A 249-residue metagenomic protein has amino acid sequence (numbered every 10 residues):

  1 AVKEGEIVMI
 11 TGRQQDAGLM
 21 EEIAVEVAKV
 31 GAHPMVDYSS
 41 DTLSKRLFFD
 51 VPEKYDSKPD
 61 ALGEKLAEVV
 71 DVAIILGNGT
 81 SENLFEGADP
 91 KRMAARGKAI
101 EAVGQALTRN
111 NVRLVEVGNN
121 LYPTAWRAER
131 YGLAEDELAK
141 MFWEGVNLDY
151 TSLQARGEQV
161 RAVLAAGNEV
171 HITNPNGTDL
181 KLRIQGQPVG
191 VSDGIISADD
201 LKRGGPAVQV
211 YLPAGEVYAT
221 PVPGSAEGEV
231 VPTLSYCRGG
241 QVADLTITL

Functional and structural regions predicted by a protein language model:
A1-E227: Active-site bordering "gate/hinge" segments that shape substrate access to catalytic or cofactor-binding pockets
E229-L234: Tryptophan-anchored aromatic micro-motifs
Y236-Q241: Short loop/turn motifs at secondary-structure junctions and domain boundaries
V242-T248: Active-site and channel-lining beta-strand-loop segments that bind or position nucleotide-derived/phosphorylated
